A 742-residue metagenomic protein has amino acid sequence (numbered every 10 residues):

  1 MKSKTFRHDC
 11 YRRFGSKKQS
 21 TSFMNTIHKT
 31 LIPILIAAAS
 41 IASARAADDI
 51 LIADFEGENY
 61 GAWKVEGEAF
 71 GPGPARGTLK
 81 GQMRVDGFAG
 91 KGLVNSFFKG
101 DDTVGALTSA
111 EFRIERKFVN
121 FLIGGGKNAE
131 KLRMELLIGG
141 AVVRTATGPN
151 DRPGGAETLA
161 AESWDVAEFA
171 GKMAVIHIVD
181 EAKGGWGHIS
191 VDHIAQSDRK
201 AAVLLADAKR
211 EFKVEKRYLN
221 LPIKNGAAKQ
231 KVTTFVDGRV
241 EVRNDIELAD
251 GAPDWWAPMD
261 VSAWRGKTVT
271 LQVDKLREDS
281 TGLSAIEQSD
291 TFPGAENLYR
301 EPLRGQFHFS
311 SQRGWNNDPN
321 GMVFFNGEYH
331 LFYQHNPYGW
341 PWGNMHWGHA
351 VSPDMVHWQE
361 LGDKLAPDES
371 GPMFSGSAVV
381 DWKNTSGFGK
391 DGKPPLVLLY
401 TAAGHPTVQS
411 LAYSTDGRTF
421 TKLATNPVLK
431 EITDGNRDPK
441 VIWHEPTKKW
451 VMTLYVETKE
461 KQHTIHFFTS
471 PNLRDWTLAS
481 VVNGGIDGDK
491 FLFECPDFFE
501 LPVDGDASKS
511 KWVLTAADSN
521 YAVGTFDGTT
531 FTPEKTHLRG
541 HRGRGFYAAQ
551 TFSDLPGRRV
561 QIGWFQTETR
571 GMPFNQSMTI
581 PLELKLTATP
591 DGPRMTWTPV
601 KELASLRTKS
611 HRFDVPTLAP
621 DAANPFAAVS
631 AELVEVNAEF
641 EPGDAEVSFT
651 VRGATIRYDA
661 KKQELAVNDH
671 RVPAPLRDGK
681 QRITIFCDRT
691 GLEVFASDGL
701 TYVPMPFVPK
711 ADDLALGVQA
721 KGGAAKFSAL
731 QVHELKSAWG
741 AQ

Functional and structural regions predicted by a protein language model:
A46-G73, K200-V203, S610-V615: Extracellular carbohydrate-recognition regions
N59-L93: Extracellular glycan-recognition surfaces and repeat-rich motifs
K91-N120, A129, A160-E162, V203-K213: Short beta-strands within extracellular/lumenal beta-sheet-rich domains
N120-L122, I176-I178, L221, L271-Q272 (+11 more regions): Hydrophobic core segments of beta-strands in well-ordered, beta-rich domains
L137-A174, V179-W186, L204-L205, P222 (+1 more regions): Extracellular carbohydrate recognition and processing domains and analogous Trp-centered ligand-binding platforms
R144-A156, K200-L205, V240-M259, T281-N320 (+8 more regions): Surface loop/turn signatures of beta-propeller and other carbohydrate-active proteins
H177-G185, Q272-R277, Q719-A720: Short beta-strand-plus-loop segments that form exposed binding edges in beta-rich domains
L205-E241, S262-K275, F292-A295, S519-N520 (+2 more regions): Beta-rich accessory regions
